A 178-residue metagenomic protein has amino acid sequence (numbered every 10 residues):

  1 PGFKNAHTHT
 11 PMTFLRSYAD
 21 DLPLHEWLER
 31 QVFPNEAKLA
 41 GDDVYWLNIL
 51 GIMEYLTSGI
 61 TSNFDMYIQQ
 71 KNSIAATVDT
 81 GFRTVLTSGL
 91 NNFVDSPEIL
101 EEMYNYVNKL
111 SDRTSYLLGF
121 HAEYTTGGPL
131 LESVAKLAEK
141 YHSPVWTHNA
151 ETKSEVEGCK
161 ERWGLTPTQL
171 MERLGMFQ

Functional and structural regions predicted by a protein language model:
G2-T13, P144-K153: Histidine-centered catalytic micro-motifs
T8, I60, M66, A122 (+1 more regions): Active-site metal-binding loops of divalent metal-dependent hydrolases
H9, I68, L90: Flexible loop residues that form catalytic and substrate-binding hotspots at small-molecule/glycan-binding clefts
P11-M12, H25, T168: A general structural signal for well-ordered alpha-helical segments in protein cores
R16-G81, E101-S111: Alpha-helical scaffold segments that flank or form the walls of functional sites
S73-Q178: Metal-coordinating catalytic core of metallo-dependent amide/deamination hydrolases
